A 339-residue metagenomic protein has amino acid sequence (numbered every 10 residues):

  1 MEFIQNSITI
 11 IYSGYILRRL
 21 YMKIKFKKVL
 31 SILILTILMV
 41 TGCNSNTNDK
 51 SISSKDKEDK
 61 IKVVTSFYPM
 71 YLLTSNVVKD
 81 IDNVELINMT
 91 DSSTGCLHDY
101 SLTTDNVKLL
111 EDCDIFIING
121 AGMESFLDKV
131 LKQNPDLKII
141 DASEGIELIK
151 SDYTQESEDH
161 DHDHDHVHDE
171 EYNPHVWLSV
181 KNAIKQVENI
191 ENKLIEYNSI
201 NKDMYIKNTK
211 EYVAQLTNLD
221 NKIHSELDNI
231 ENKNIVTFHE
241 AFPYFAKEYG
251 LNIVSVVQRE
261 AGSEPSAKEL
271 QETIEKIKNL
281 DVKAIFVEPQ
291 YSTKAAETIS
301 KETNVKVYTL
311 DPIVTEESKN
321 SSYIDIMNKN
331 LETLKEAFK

Functional and structural regions predicted by a protein language model:
M1-F3, S7-I8, G14: Intrinsically disordered, low-complexity segments enriched in serine/proline and basic residues
S7, K27-L30: Short helix-onset patch at the extreme N-terminus, typifying the N->h transition of secretory signal peptides
Y12-R19, K23-F26, M39-K339: Extracytoplasmic metal-acquisition and chelation regions
S31-T41: Bacterial N-terminal signal peptides
